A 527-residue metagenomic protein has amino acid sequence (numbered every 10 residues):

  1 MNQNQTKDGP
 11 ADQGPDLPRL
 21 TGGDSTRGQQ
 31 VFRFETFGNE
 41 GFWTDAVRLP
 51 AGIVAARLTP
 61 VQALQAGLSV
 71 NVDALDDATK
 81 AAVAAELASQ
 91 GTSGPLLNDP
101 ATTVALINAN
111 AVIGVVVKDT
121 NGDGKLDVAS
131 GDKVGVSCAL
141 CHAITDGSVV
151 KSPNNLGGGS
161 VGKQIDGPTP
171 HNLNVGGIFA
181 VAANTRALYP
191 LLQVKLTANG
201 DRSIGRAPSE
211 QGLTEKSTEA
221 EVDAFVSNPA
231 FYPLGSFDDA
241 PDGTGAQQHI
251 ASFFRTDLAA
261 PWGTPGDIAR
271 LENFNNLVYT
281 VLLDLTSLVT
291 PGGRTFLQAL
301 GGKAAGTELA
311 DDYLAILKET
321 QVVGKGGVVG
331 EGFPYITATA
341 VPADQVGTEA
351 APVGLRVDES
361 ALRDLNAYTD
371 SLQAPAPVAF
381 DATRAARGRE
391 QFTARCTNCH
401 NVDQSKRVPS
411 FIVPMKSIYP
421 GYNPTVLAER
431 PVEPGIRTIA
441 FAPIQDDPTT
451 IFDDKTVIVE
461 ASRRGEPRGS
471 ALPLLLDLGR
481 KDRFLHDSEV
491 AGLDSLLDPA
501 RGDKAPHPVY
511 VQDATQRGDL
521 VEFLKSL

Functional and structural regions predicted by a protein language model:
M1-L527: Periplasmic c-type cytochrome electron-transfer domains
